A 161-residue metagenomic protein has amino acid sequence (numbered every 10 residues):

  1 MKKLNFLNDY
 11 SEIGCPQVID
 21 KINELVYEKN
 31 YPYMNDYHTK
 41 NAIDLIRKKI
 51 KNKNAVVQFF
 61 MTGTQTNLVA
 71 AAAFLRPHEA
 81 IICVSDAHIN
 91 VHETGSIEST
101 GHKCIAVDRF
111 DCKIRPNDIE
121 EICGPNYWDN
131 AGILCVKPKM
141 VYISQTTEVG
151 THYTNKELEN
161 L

Functional and structural regions predicted by a protein language model:
M1-K21: N-terminal amphipathic/basic leader segments beginning at the initiator methionine
N8, K51, V56-V57, R76 (+5 more regions): Structured catalytic cores of enzymes that bind and process phosphorylated ligands/cofactors
C15-G63, S85-N90, S96: Conserved N-terminal alpha-helix of the aminotransferase class I/II PLP-enzyme fold
K49-N52, F74, S96-S99, A131-V136: Solvent-exposed alpha-helices and their adjacent loops that cap or buttress functional pockets in soluble metabolic
N54-L75, I105-C112: Conserved core of the PLP fold type I
A73-V91, E120: Conserved PLP-anchoring active-site segment centered on the Schiff-base-forming lysine
G101-E148, H152-N160: PLP-dependent aminotransferase-class I/II
